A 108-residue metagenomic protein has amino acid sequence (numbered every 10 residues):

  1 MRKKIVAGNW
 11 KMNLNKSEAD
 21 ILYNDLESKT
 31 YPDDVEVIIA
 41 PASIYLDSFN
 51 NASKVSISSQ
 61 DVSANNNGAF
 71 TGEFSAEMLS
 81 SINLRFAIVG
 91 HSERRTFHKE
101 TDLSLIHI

Functional and structural regions predicted by a protein language model:
M1-F74, S81-L84: Conserved N-terminal beta1-alpha1 strand-loop-helix module at the mouth
N13-N15, S92-E93, F97: Short, glycine-rich nucleotide/cofactor-binding loops
N67-A69, R94-T101: Glycine/threonine-rich flexible loop motifs
S75-A76, S80, T96-K99: Extended, folded domain segments that form the structural surfaces/walls around functional sites
R85, G90: Short acidic/polar active-site loop segments enriched in Thr and Asp
I106-I108: Conserved small/polar residues in nucleotide/adenosyl-binding loops
